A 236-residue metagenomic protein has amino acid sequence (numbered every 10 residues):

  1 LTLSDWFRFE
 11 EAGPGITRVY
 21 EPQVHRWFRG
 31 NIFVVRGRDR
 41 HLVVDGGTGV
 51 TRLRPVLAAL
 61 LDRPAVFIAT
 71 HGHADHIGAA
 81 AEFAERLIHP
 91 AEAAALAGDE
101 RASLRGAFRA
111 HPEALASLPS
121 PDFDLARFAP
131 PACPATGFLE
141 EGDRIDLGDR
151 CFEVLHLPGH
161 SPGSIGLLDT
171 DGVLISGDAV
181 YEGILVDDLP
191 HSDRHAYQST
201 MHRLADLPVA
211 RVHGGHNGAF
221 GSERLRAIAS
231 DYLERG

Functional and structural regions predicted by a protein language model:
L1-D5: Basic/polar N-terminal segments that are highly enriched at the extreme N-terminus, encompassing both cleavable
W6-A59, G166-G177, Y181: Conserved beta-strand hairpin/beta-sheet module of binuclear metal-dependent hydrolase folds, prominently
G13-Y20, F123-F128, G148-R150: Short Pro/Gly-enriched beta-strand edge/turn motifs at strand-loop
G30-N31, G98-R101, D188, R224-A227: Short aromatic-enriched loop/helix-cap "lid" or pocket-rim segments at secondary-structure transitions that line
D39, D62-P64, V209: A general structural motif
H41-V43, T48-G49, F128-P130, T136-G137 (+1 more regions): Metallo-beta-lactamase
G49-R144, D231-R235: Active-site HxH/HxHxD metal-binding segment of metal-dependent hydrolases
